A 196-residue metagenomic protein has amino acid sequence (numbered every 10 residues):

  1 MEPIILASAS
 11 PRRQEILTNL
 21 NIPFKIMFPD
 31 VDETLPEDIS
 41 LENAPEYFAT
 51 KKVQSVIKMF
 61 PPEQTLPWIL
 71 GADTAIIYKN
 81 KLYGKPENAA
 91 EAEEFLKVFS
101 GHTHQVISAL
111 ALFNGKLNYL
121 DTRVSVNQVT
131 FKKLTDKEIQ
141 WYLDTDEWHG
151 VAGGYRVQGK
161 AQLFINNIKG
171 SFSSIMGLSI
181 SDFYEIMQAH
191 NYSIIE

Functional and structural regions predicted by a protein language model:
E2-I22: N-terminal beta1-alpha1 ligand-phosphate binding loop
E2-I5, L41-E196: Anionic-ligand binding patches
A9, P29, G115: Cofactor-binding loop segments of dinucleotide-utilizing enzymes, especially the Rossmann-like FAD- and NAD(P)+-binding
R13, E33-L35, Y119: Flexible, glycine-rich phosphate/dinucleotide-binding loops and adjacent beta-alpha linkers at cofactor/substrate
I22-P23, R156: A generic short alpha-helical patch detector that favors 3-5-residue windows in or near N-terminal regions
P23-K25, S193: Residue-level detector of anion-binding/catalytic polar loops
K25-T34: A short beta-strand-loop structural module common to alpha/beta enzyme folds
L35-P36, Q162: Short Asp/Glu-rich motifs
